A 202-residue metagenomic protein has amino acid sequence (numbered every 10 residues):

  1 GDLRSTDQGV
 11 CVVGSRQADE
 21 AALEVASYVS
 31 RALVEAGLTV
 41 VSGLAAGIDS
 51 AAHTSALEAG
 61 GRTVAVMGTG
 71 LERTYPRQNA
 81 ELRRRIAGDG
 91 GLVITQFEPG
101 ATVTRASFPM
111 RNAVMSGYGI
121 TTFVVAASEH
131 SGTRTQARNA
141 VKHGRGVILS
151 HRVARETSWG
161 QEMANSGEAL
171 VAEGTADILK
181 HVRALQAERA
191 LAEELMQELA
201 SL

Functional and structural regions predicted by a protein language model:
G1-L202: Glycine-biased, small-residue-rich flexible motifs in mid-sequence functional cores and linkers
